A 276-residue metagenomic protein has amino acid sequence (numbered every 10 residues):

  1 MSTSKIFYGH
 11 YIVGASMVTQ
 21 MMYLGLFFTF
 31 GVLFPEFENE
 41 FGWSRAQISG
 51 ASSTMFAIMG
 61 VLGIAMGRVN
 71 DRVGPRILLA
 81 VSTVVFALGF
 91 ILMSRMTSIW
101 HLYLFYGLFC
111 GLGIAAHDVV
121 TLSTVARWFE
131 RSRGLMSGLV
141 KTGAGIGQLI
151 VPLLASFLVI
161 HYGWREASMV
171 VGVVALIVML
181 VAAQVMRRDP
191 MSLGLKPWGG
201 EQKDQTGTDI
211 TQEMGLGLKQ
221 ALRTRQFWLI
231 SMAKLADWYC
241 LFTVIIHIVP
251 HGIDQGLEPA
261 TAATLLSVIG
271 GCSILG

Functional and structural regions predicted by a protein language model:
S4-A15, S98, G215-D237: Juxtamembrane cytosolic amphipathic helices that cap and anchor the N-termini of specific transmembrane helices
Y8-R45, G63-M66, V244-V249: Extracytoplasmic
M21, G89, W100-A116, L235: Hydrophobic core of transmembrane alpha-helices in multi-pass small-molecule transporters, especially MFS/SLC-type
F30-P35, K219-L275: Extracytoplasmic gate region of multi-pass secondary transporters
F37, A115-F129, S137: Intracellular juxtamembrane helix-capping segments at the cytosolic ends of symmetry-related transmembrane helices
S53-R68, S267-G276: Central cavity-lining transmembrane alpha-helices of secondary-active solute carriers, predominantly the Major
V61-W100: Conserved MFS/SLC helix-loop-helix module at the cytosolic interface between two early adjacent transmembrane helices
L139, G143-L193: Helix-loop-helix hairpin linking two adjacent transmembrane segments in secondary transporters
